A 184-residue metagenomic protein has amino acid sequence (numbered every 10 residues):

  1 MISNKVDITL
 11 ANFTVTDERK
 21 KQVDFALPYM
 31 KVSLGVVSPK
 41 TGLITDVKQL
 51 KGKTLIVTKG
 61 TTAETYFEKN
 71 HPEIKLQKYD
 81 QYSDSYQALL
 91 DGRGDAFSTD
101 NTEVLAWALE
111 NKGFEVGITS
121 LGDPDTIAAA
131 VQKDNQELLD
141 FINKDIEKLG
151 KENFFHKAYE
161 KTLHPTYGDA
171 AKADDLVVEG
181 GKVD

Functional and structural regions predicted by a protein language model:
M1-I2, L50, L89-L90, A129 (+1 more regions): Hydrophobic residues within well-ordered alpha-helices
M1-Q49, L121: Acidic, polar ligand-binding/catalytic clefts
K5, T9, D46, A63 (+4 more regions): Stable alpha-helical elements in mature extracytoplasmic
A11-K21, K69, L90-D91, D95-D123: A ligand-binding cleft/hinge motif common to bilobed small-molecule-binding domains
M30-S38, L105-I146, P165-D184: Periplasmic-binding protein-like
G42, K59-T62, Q77-Q87, D91: Short helix-initiation/N-cap motifs at beta->coil->alpha
V47-T61: Short loop->beta-strand "edge-of-pocket" segments that line small-molecule binding or catalytic clefts across diverse
T62-Y79, V116, I146-D184: Ligand-binding clefts/hinges and TM-proximal coupling segments of bilobed small-molecule sensing domains
